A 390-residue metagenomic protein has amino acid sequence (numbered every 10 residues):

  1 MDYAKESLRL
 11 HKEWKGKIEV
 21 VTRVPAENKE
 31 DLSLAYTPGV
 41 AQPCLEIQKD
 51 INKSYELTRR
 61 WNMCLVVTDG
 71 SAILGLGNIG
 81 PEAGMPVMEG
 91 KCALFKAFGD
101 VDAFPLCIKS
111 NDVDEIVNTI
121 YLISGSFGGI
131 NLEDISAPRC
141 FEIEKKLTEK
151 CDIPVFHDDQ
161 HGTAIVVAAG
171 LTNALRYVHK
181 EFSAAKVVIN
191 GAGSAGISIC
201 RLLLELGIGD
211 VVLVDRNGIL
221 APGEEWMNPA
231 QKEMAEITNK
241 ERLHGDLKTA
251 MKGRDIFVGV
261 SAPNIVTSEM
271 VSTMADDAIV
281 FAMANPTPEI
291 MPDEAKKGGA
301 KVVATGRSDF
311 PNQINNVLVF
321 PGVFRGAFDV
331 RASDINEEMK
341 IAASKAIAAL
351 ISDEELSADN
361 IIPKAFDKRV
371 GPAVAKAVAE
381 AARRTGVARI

Functional and structural regions predicted by a protein language model:
M1-V155, A375, A381, T385-R389: N-terminal ligand-binding/catalytic initiation module
K12, Y55-R60, K96-A97, L122-S124 (+8 more regions): Solvent-exposed alpha-helices and their adjacent loops that cap or buttress functional pockets in soluble metabolic
L74, I79-G99, H157, H161 (+1 more regions): Glycine-rich phosphate/diphosphate-binding loop of Rossmann-like nucleotide-binding domains
P105, N131-D134, V155-D158, I189 (+5 more regions): General beta-strand structural signal in soluble alpha/beta enzymes
K150-V166, A282-N285: Short, acidic/small-residue loops that bind anionic groups at enzyme active sites
D158, K180, A282-I390: Adenosine-phosphate binding glycine-rich loop
K232-K301, R307-D309: Rossmann-like adenosine-cofactor binding region
